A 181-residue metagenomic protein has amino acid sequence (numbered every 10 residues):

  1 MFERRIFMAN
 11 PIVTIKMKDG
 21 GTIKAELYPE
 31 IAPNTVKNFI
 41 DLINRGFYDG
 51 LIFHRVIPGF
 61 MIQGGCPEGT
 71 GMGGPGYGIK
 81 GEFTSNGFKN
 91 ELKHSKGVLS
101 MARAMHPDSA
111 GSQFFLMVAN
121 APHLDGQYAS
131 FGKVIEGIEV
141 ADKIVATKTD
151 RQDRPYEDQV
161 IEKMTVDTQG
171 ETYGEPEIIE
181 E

Functional and structural regions predicted by a protein language model:
F2-E181: Cyclophilin-like peptidyl-prolyl cis-trans isomerases
